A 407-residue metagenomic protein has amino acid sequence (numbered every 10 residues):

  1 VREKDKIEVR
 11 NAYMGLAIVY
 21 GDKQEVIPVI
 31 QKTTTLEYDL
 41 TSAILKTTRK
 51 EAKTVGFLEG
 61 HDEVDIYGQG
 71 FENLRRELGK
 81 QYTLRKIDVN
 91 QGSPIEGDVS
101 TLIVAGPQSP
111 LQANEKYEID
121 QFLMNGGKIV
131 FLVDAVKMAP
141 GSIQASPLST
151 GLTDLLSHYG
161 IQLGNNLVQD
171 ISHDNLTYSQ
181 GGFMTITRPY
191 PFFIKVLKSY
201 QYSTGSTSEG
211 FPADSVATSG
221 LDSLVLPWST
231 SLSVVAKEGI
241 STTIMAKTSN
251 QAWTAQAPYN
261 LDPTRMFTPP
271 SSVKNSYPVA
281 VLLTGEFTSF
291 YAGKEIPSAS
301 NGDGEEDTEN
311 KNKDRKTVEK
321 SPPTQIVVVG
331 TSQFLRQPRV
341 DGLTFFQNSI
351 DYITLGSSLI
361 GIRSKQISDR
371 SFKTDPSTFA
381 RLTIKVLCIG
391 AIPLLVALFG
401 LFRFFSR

Functional and structural regions predicted by a protein language model:
V1-E77, Q81, D88-N90, G356-R407: Hydrophobic targeting/anchoring helices
R49, D65-S358: Acidic, S/T/G-rich, low-cysteine, solvent-exposed domains in lumenal/extracellular/periplasmic regions of secretory
